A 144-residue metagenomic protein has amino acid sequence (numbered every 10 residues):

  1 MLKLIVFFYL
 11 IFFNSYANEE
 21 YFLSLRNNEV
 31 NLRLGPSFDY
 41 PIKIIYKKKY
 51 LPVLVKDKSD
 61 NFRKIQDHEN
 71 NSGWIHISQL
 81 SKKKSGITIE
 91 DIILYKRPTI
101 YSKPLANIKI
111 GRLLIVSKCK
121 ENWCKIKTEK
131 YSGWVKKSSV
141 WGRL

Functional and structural regions predicted by a protein language model:
M1-Y9: Sec-dependent signal peptide recognition, specifically the positively charged N-region followed immediately by
F12-N14: N-terminal signal peptide c-region/cleavage motif recognized by signal peptidases
Y16-L34, I44-K49, L54-R97, Y101-K130 (+1 more regions): SH3-family beta-barrel domains
